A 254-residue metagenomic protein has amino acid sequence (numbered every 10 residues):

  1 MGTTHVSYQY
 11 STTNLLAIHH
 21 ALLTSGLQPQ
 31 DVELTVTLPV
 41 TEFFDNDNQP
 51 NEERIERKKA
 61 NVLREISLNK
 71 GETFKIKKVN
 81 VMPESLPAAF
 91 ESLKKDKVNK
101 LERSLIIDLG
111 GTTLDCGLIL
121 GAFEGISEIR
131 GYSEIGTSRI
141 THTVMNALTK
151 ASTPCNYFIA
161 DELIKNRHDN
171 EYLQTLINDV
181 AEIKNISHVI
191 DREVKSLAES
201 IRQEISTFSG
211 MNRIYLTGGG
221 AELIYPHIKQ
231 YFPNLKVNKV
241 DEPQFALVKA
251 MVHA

Functional and structural regions predicted by a protein language model:
M1-I106, I126-T137, E171-A254: Nucleotide/phosphate-binding catalytic cleft detector across ATP-hydrolyzing and phosphate-transferring enzymes
P87, G111-T112: Short, glycine/acidic-enriched loop or turn micro-motifs at the edges of active sites
S104-L105, T112-G117: Conserved active-site beta-strand-loop modules that form the wall/rim of enzyme catalytic pockets and either contain
L114-D115, I140, E222-L223: Short, electropositive, low-hydrophobicity segments enriched in small/polar residues
G117-I159: Glycine-rich phosphate-binding loop plus the immediately following alpha-helix
T143, L163-I164, I205: Generic hydrophobic, helix-prone segments enriched in Leu/Val/Ile
A151-L173: Conserved, helical-rich catalytic subdomain that frames metal- and/or nucleotide-binding sites in enzyme alpha/beta
